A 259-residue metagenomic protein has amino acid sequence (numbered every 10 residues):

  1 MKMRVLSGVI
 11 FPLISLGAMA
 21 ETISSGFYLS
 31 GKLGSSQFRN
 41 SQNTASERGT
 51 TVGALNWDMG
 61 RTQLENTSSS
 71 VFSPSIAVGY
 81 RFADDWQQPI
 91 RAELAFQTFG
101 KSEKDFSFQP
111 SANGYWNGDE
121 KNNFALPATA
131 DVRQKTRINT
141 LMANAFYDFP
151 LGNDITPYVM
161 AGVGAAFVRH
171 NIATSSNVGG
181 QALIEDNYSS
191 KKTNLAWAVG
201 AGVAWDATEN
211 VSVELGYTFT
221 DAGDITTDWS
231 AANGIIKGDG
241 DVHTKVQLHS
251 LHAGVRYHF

Functional and structural regions predicted by a protein language model:
M1-S24: Cleavable N-terminal export/targeting peptides
T22-R39: Transmembrane beta-strand segments of Gram-negative outer membrane beta-barrel proteins
F27, F72-I76, N139-A143, V163 (+2 more regions): Hydrophobic, lipid-facing positions within transmembrane beta-strands of outer-membrane proteins
Y28, G34, K245-F259: Outer-membrane beta-barrel "beta-signal"
G31-S35, A92-T98, V159-A165, L215-F219: Transmembrane beta-barrel strands of outer-membrane/channel proteins
F38-V71, T98-T140, A166-N194, A222-S250: Extracellular/periplasm-exposed beta-strand and loop segments of Gram-negative cell-envelope proteins, dominated by
Y80-F82, Y147-F149, V203-W205, Y257: Residue-level signature of outer-membrane beta-barrel architecture
D85-I90, N153-I155, W205, N210-V213: Repeated loop/turn-to-beta-strand initiation elements of outer-membrane beta-barrel proteins
